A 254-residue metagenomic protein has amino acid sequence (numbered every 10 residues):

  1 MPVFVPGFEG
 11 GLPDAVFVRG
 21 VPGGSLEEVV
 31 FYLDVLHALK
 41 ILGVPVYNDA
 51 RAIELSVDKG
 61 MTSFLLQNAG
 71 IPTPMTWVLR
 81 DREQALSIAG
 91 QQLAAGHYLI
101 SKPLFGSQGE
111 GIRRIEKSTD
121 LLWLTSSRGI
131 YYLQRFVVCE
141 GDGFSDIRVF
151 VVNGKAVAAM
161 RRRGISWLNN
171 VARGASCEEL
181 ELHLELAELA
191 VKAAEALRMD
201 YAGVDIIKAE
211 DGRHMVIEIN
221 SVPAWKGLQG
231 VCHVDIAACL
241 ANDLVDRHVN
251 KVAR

Functional and structural regions predicted by a protein language model:
M1-M75: Conserved N-proximal alpha/beta basic substrate-recognition cap immediately N-terminal to, or forming the N-lobe
F17-R19, I100, Y132: Structural motif
V21-G23, L104-G106, V222: Short glycine-rich anion-binding loops that position phosphate/pyrophosphate groups of nucleotides and phosphorylated
A69-H97: Rossmann-like NAD(P)H-binding beta-loop-alpha module
H97, Q108-L197: Phosphate-binding site of ATP-dependent enzymes
L99, V157-A158, A202, M215-E218: Protein kinase-like catalytic core scaffold
V149-V151, R213-G227: A short beta-strand motif that forms the metal-chelation/ATP-contact edge of phosphoryl-transfer active sites
W167-V216, C239-R254: A long amphipathic alpha-helix within ATP-dependent nucleotide-binding catalytic cores
